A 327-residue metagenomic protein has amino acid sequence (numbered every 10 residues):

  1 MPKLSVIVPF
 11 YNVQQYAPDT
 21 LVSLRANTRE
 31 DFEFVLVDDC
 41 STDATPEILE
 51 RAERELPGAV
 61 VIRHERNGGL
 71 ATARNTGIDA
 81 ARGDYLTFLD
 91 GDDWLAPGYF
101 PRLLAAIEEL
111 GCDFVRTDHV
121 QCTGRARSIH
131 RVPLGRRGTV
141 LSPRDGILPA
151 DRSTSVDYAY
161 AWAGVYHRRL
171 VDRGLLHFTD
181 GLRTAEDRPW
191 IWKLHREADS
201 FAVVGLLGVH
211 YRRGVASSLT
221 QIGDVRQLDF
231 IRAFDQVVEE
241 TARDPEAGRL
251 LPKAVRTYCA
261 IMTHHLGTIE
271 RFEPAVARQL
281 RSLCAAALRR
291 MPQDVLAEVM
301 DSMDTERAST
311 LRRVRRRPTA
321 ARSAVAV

Functional and structural regions predicted by a protein language model:
P2-S5, E33, P189: Cell-envelope/extracellular polymer assembly enzymes that use nucleotide-activated donors
V22-D31: Short, acidic, metal-binding catalytic loop of nucleotide-sugar glycosyltransferases
D38-I48, R66: A conserved acidic beta->alpha catalytic loop
H64-A81, W94: Glycine-rich, basic loop-to-helix element that forms the pyrophosphate-binding segment of sugar-nucleotide handling
L70, G91-V204, V209-I222: Donor-binding/catalytic cores of nucleotide-activated saccharide and glycerol-phosphate transferases/polymerases
L86: Short aromatic/hydrophobic "clamp" motif used to bind/position activated sugar donors
L206-V215, T220-G248, I261-H264, E270-M291: Catalytic core of nucleotide-sugar-dependent glycosyltransferases
E270-V327: Membrane-interface aromatic/basic loop that binds lipid-linked glycans or pyrophosphate carriers, typified by
